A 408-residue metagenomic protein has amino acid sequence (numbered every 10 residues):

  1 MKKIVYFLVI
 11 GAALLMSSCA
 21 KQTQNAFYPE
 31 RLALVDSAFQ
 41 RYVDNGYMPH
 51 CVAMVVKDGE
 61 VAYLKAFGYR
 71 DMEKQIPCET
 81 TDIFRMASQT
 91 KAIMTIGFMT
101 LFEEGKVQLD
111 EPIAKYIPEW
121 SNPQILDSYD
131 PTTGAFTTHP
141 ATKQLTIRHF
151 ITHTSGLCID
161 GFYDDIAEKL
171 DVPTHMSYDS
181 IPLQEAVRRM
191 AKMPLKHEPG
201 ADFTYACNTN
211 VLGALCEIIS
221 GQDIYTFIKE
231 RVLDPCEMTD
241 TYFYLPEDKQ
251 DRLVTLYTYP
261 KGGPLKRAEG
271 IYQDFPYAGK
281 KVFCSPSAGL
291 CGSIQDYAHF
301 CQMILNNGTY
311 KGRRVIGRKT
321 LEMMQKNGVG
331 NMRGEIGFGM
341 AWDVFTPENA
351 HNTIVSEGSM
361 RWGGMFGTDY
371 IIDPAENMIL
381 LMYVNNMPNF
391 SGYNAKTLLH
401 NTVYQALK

Functional and structural regions predicted by a protein language model:
K2-V9: Sec-dependent signal peptide recognition, specifically the positively charged N-region followed immediately by
S17-S18: C-terminal motif of bacterial Sec signal peptides marking the signal peptidase cleavage site
N25-M86, K106, I125-D130, N401-Y404: Short, conserved catalytic-motif segment at the N-terminal edge
F39, G59, F84-I117, S121-N122 (+3 more regions): Active-site SXXK
V52-M54, H149-T152, T204, Y242 (+2 more regions): Structural recognition of the beta-strand scaffold that forms the well-ordered cores of secreted hydrolase catalytic
G68-R70, I271, N386: A generic structural motif
P123-E357: Short, surface-exposed loop or secondary-structure junction motifs that flank catalytic or metal-binding residues
W362-K408: Structured C-terminal helix/loop/strand segments within mature extracytoplasmic catalytic/sensor domains
